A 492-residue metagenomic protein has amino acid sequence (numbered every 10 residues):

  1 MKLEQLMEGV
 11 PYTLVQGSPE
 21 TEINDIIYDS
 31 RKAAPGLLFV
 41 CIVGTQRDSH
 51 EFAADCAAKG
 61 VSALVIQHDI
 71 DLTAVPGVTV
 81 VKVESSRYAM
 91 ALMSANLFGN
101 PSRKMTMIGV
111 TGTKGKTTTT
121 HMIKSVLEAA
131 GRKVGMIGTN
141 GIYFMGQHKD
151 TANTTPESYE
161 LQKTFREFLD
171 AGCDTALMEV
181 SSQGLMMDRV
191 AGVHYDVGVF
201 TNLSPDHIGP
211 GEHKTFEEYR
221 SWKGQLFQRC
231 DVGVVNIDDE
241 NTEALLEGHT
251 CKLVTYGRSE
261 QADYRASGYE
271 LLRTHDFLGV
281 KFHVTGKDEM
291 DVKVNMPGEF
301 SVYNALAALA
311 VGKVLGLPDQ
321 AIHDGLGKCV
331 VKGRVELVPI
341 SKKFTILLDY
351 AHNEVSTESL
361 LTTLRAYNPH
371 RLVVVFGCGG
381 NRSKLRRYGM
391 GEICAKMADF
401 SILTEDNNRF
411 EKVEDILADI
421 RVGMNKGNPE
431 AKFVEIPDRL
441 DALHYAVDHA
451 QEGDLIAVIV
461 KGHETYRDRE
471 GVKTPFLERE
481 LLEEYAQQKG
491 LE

Functional and structural regions predicted by a protein language model:
M1-L14, P35-L38, T250, K287 (+4 more regions): ATP-dependent carboxylate-amine ligase
M1-L92, A262, Y269-E270, K293 (+4 more regions): N-terminal leader/targeting and accessory segments in enzymes
M7-V10, A89-G233, I237, N241-H249 (+2 more regions): Phosphate-binding loop of NTP-binding sites
G9, I70-P76, A171, D196-I346 (+1 more regions): Acidic, Mg2+-coordinating active-site environments of NTP-dependent enzymes
G44-Q46, S182-Q183, S204-H207, D239-E240 (+3 more regions): Short glycine-rich anion-binding loops that position phosphate/pyrophosphate groups of nucleotides and phosphorylated
A53-A58, L169, A191, R365: Non-catalytic positions within long, well-ordered alpha-helices that form the structural scaffold/packing of enzyme
S62-H68, G233-I237, V375-F376, D399-N407: Short internal beta-strands
M136, M178, G198, V235 (+4 more regions): Structural beta-sheet core signal
